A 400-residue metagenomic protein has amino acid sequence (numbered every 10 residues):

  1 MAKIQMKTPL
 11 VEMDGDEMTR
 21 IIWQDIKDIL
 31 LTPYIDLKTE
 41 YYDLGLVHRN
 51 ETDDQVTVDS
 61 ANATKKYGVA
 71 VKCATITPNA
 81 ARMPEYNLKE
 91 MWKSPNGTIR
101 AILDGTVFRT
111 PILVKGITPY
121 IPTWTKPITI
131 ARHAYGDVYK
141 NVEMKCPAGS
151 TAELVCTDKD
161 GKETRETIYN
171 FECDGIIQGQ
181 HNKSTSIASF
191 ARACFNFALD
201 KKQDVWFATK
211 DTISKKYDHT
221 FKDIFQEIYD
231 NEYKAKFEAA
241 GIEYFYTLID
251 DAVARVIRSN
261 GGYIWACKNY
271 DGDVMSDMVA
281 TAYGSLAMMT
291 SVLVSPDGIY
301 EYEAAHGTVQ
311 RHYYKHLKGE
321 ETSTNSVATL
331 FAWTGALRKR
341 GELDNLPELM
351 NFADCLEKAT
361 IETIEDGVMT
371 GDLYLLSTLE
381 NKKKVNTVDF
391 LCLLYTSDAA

Functional and structural regions predicted by a protein language model:
I4-M6, M18-W23, D28-T52, A61-T64: N-terminal alpha-helical transmembrane segments of multi-pass membrane transport and channel/translocase proteins
Q5, C146-G179: Gly-rich Lys/Arg/Thr-decorated short loops/hinges at beta-loop-alpha junctions or inter-strand turns that position
M13-D25, E172-Y246: Glycine-rich phosphate/diphosphate-binding loop of Rossmann-like nucleotide-binding domains
D36-Y41, K201-T209, Y233-Y246, G341-A353 (+1 more regions): Flexible, glycine/charged-enriched surface loops at secondary-structure junctions
H48-C156, Y270: N-terminal glycine-rich phosphate/adenylate-binding segment common to multiple enzyme folds
F207, Y217-T290: Accessory "access/gating" subregions that flank catalytic or transport cores
V256-C355, A359-T363: Glycine-rich phosphate/nucleotide-binding loop
Y395-A400: Conserved small/polar residues in nucleotide/adenosyl-binding loops
